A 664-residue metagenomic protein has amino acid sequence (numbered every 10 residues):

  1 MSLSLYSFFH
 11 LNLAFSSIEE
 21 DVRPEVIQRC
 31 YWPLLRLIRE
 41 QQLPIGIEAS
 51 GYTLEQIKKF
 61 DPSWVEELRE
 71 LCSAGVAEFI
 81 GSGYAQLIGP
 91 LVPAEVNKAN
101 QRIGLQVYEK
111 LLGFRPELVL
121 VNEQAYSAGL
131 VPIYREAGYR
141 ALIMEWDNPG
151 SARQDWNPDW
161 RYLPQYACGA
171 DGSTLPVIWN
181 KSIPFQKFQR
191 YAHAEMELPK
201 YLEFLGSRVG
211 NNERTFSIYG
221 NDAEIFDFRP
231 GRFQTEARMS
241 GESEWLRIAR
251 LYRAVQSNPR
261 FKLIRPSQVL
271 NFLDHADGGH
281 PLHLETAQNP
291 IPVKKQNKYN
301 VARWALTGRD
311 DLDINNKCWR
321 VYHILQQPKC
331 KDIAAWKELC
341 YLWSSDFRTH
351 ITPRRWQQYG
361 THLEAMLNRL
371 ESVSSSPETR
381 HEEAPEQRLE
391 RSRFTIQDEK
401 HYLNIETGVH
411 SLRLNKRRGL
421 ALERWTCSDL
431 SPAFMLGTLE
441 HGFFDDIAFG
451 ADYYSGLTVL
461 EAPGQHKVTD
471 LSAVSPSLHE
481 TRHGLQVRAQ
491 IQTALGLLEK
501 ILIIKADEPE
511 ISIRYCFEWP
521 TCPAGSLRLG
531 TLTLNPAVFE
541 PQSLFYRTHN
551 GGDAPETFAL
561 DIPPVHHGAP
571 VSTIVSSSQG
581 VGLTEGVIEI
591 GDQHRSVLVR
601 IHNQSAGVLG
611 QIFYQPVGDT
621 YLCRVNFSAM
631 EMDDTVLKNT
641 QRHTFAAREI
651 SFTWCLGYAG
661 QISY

Functional and structural regions predicted by a protein language model:
S2-W32, R39, W160-Y166, A170-L175 (+7 more regions): Active-site and substrate-binding clefts of carbohydrate-active enzymes
L3-P93, N100, E117-V121, R140-E145 (+1 more regions): Short, well-structured secondary-structure segments
Y31, L35, V65-R69, K98-L105 (+4 more regions): Generic structural signal for well-ordered alpha-helices, preferentially at hydrophobic/aromatic core positions
W64-G81, F114, R135-P176, W245: Acidic, His- and aromatic-enriched active-site or binding-groove loops in soluble protein domains that engage sugars
I88, D147-R153, P158, I178-K200: Positively charged, amphipathic and often flexible ligand-engagement surfaces
V96-E123, F204-Y219: CE4/NodB-like, metal-dependent polysaccharide N-deacetylase domain that modifies extracellular/periplasmic N-acetylated
A128-I143, Y166-A170, R250-S257, I504-A506: Short, surface-exposed basic-aromatic patches at helix termini and helix-loop junctions that form
H410, N415-Y664: Beta-strand/loop-rich accessory regions of lumenal/periplasmic or secreted enzymes, predominantly carbohydrate-active
